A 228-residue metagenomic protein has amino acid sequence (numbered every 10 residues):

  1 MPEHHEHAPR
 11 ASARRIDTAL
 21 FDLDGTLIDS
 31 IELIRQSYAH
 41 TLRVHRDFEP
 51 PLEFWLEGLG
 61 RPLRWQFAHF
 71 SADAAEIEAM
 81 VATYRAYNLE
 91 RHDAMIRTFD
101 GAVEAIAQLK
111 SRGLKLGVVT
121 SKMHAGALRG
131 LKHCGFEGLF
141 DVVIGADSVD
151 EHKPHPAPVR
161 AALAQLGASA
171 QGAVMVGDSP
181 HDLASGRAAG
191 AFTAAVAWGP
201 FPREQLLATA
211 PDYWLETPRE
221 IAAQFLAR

Functional and structural regions predicted by a protein language model:
M1-D17, A107-K110, H124, L128-R228: Asp-based, Mg2+/Mn2+-dependent phosphohydrolase catalytic module
P2-H7, S12-A107, R112: N-terminal helical cap/lid subdomain that shapes the substrate entry/recognition surface in HAD-like hydrolases
T26, T120-K122: Conserved phosphate-coupling serine/threonine residues in phosphotransfer and NTP-handling enzymes
I31, T98, T120, M175 (+1 more regions): Charged, low-complexity surface patches
E49-P50, A74, L116, G138 (+1 more regions): Residue-level detector of short coil/turn "hinge" positions at structural boundaries
P51-L52, V118, W214: A structural preference for short, hydrophobic beta-strand core positions in alpha/beta folds
K115-G117, F192: Proline-centered loop/turn at the N-terminus of a beta-strand
